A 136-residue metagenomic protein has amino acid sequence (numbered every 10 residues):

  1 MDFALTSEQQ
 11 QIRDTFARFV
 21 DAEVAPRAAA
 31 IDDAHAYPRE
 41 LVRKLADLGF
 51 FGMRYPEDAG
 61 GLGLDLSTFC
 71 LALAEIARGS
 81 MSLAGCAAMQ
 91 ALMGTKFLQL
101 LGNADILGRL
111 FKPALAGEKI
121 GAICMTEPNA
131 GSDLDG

Functional and structural regions predicted by a protein language model:
M1-I12: Intrinsic disorder at enzyme termini
E23-G136: Glycine-rich flavin
